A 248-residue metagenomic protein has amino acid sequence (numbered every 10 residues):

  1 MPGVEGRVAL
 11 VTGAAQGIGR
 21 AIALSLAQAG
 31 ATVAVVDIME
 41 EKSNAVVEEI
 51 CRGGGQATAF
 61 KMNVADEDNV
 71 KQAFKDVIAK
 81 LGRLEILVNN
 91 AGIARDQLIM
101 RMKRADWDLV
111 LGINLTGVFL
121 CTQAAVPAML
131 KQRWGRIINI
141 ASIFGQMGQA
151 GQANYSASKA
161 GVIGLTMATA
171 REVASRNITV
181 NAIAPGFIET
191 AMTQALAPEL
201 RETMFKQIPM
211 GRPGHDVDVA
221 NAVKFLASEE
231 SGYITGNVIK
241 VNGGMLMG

Functional and structural regions predicted by a protein language model:
P2-A34: Canonical Rossmann dinucleotide-binding motif of NAD(H)/NADP(H)-dependent dehydrogenases/reductases, specifically
L98-I99, K103-D108, T193, M204: Substrate-binding pocket helix/loop in short-chain dehydrogenase/reductase
T122, S158, T166: Active-site helix of classical SDR
P127, R171-S175, G232: Alpha-helical segment proximal to the catalytic Tyr-Lys
S142: Residue(s) in the substrate-gating loop at a strand-loop-helix junction that position the organic substrate next
A174, T179, I234-G236, N242: Short, small/polar-rich loop/turn modules that mediate ligand/substrate recognition or access, typified
I208-V219, E230: A conserved structural motif in NAD(P)-dependent oxidoreductases
